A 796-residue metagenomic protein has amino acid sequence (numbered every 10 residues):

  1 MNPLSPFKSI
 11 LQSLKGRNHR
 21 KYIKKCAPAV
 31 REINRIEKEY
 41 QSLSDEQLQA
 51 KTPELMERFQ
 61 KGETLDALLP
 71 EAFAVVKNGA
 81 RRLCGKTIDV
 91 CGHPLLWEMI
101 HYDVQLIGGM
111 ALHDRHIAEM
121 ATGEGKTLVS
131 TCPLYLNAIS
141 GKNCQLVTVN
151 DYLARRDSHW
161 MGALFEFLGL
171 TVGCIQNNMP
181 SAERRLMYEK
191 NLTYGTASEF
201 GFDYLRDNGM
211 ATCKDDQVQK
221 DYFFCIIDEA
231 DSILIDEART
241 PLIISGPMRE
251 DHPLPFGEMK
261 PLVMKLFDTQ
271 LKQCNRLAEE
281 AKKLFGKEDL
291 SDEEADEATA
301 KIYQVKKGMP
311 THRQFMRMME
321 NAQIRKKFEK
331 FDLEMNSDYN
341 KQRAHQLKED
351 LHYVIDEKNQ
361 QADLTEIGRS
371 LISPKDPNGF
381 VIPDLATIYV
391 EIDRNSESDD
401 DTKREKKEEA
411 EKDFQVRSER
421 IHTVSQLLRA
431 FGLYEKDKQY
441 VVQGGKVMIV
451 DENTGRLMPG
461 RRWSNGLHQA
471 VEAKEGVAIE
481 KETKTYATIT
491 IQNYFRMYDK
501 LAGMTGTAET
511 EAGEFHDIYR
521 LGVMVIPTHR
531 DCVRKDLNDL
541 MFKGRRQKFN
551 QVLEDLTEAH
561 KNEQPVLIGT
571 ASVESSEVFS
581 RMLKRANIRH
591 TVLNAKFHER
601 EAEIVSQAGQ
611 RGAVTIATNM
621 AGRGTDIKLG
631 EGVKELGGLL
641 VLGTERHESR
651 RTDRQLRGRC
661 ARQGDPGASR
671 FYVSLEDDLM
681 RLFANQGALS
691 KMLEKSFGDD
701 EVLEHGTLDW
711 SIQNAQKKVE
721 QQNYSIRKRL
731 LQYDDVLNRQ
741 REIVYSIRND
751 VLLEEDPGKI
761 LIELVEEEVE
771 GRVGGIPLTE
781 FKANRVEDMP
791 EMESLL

Functional and structural regions predicted by a protein language model:
M1-K695, Y745-S746, I762-E763, E767: Conserved P-loop NTPase motor core
N18-K21, T64, L68, D700-L703 (+6 more regions): Non-transmembrane, amphipathic alpha-helical segments
E63-A67, L96, L567, L703 (+3 more regions): Short acidic, glycine/proline-enriched loop segments that cap or flank alpha-helices
F671-Y672, D678-L682, A688-D735, R741: Arginine-glycine-biased low-complexity disordered regions
Q716-L796: C-terminal accessory/connector segments of nucleic-acid motor ATPases
